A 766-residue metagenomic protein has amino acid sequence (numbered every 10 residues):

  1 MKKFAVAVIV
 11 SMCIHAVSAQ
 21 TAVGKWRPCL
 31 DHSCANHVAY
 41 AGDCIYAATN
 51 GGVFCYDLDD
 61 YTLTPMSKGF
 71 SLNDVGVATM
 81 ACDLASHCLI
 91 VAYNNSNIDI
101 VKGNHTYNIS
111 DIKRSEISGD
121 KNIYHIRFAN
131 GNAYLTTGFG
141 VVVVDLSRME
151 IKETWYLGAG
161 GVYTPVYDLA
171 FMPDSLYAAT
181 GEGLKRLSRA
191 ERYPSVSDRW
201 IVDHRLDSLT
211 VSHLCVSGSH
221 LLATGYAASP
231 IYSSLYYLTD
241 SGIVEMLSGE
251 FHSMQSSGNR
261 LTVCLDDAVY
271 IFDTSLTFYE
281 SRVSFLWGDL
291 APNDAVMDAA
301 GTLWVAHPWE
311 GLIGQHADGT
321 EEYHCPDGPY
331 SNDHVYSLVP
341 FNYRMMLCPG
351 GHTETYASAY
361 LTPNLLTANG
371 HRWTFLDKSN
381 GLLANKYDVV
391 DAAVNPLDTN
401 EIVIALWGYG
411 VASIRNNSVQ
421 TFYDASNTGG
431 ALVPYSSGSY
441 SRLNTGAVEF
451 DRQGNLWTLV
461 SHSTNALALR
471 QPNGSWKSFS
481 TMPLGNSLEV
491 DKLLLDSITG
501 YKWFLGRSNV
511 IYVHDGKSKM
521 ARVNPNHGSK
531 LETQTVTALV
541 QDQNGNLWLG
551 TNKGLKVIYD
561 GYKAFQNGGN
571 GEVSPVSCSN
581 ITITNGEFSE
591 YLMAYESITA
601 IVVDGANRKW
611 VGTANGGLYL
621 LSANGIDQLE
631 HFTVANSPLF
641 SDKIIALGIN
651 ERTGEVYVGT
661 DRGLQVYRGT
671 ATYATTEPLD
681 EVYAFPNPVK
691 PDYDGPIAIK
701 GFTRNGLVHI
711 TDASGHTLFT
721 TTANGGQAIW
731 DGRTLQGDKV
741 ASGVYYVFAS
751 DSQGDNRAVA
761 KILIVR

Functional and structural regions predicted by a protein language model:
T21-A41, M66-L84, S110-A129, E153-M172 (+13 more regions): Short coil-to-beta transitions that initiate beta-strands within beta-rich domains
C44-A47, C88-I90, N132-L135, S175-A178 (+10 more regions): Conserved beta-propeller blade signature
H105, R148, R189-P194, S275-L276 (+7 more regions): Short loop/turn segments immediately following beta-strands, especially the blade-tip and inter-blade linker loops
A227-A228, C348-P363, Y409, G554 (+1 more regions): Short, conserved, GDST-rich strand-edge loop motifs in beta-rich repeat architectures
K643-A674: Blade-level signature of beta-propeller repeat domains, shared across WD40, Kelch, NHL, RCC1 and BNR/Asp-box propellers
E677-H709, Q727-W730: Glycine-centered coil/turn sites that cap beta-strands in beta-rich domains
L707-L718, Y745: Short, glycine-anchored, charge-dense loop/turn motifs used at functional sites
A723-G754: Short, surface-exposed loop/turn motifs with a glycine/proline- and acidic-biased composition
